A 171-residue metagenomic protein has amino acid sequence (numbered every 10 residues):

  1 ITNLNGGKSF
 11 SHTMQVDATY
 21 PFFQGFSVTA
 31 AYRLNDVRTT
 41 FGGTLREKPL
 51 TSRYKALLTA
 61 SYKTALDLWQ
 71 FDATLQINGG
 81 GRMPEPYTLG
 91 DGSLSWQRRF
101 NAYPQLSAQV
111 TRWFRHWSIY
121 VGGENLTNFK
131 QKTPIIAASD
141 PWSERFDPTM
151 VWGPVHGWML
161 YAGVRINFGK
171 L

Functional and structural regions predicted by a protein language model:
I1-T2, N35, T44-S52, T88-S95 (+1 more regions): Flexible, surface-exposed loop regions and adjacent strand-edge segments of Gram-negative outer-membrane beta-barrel
T2-P86, R165-K170: Gram-negative outer-membrane beta-barrel transporters
G6-G7, R98-R99, W152: Short Gly/Pro-enriched turn/cap motifs at secondary-structure boundaries
K8-H12, L50-A56, A102-L106, R115 (+1 more regions): Residues that define the transmembrane beta-barrel architecture of outer-membrane proteins
V28, I77-P86, R112-L171: C-terminal beta-signal and adjacent terminal beta-strands/loops of Gram-negative outer-membrane beta-barrel proteins
A65, F100, W113-F114: Structural motif
G92-Q105: Outer-membrane beta-barrel transmembrane domain signature
A108-V110: Short, basic/aromatic-rich helical patch in the C-terminal catalytic core of site-specific tyrosine
